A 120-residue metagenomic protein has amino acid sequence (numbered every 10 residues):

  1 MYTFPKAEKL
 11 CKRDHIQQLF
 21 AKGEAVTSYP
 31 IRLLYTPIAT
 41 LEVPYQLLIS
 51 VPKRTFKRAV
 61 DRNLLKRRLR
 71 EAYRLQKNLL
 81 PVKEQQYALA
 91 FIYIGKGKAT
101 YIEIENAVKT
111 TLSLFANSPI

Functional and structural regions predicted by a protein language model:
M1-I120: Positively charged, solvent-exposed patches that mediate nucleic-acid binding
